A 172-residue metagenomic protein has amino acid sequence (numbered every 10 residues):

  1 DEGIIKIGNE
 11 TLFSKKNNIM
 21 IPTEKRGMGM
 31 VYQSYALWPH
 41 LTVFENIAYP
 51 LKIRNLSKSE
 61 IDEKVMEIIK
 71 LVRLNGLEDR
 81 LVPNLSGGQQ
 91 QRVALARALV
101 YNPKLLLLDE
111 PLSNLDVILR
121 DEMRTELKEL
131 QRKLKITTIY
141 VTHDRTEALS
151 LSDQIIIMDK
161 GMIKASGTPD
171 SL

Functional and structural regions predicted by a protein language model:
D1-E2, Q154: The short alpha-helix immediately C-terminal to the Walker A/P-loop
E2, S34, D159-K160: Residue-level recognition of short loop/turn positions
E2-K15: Conserved ABC transporter NBD signature motif
N9-T11, T23-S34: ABC ATPase nucleotide-binding domain signature region
K16-M20: A short, flexible loop at the N-terminus of ABC-type nucleotide-binding domains that lies
G27-G29, H40-L172: ABC ATPase nucleotide-binding domains
L37: Residues immediately C-terminal
